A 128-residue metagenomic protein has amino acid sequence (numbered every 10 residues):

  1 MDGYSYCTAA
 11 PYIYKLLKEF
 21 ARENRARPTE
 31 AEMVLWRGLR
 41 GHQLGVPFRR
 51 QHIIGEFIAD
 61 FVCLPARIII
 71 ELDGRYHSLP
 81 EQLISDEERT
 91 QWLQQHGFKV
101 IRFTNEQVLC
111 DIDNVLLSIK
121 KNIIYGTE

Functional and structural regions predicted by a protein language model:
M1-V46, G126-E128: Solvent-exposed, charged helical/coil patches that constitute nucleic-acid or partner-interaction surfaces
N24, P28, M33-V34, R50 (+1 more regions): Basic, amphipathic alpha-helical patches used to engage nucleic acids or provide basic targeting signals, exemplified
